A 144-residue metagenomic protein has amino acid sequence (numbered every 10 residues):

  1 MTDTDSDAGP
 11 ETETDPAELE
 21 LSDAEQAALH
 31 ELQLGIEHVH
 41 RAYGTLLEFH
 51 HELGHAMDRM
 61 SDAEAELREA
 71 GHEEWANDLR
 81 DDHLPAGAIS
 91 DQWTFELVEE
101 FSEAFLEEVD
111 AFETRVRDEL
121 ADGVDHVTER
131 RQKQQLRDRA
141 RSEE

Functional and structural regions predicted by a protein language model:
T2-R68, E73-E144: C-terminal-biased regions
